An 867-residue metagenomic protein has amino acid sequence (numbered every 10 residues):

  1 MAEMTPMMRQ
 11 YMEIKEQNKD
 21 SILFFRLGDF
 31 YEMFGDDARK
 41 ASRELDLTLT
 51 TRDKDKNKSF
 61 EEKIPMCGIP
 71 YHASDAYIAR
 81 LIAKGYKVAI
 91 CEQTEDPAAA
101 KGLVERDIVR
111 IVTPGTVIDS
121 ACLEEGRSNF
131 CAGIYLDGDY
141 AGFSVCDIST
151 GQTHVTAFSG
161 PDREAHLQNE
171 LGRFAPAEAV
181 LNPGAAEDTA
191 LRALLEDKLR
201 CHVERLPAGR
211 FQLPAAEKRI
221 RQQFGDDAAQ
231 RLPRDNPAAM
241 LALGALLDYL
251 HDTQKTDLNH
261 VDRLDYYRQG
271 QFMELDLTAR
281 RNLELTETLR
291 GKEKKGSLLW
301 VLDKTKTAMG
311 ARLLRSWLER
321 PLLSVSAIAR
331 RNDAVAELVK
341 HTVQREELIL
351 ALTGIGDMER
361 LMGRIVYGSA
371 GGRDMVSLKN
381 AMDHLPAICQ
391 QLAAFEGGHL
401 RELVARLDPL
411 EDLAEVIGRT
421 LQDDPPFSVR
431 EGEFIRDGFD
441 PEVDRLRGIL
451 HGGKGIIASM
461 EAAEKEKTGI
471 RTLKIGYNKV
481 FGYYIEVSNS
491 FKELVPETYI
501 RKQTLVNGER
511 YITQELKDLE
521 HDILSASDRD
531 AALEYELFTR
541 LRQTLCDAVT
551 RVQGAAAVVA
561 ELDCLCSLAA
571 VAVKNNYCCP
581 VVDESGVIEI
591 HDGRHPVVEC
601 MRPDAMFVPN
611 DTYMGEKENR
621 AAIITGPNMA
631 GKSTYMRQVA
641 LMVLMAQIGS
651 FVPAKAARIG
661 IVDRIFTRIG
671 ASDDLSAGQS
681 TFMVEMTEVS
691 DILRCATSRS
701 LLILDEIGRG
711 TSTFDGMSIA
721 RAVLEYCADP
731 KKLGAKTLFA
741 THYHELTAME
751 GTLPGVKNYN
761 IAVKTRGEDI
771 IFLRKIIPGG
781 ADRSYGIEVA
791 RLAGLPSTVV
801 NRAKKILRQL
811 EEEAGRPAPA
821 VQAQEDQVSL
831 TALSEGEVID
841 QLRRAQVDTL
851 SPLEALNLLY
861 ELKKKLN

Functional and structural regions predicted by a protein language model:
M1-E337, E346, T353, D357-V366 (+2 more regions): Charged catalytic and DNA/RNA-contacting regions of genome-maintenance and nucleic-acid-processing enzymes
G35-A38, N236, M240, K306-T307 (+6 more regions): ATPase nucleotide-binding head domains, primarily ABC-like/P-loop NTPase cores
C91, P114-L123, D257, A393-H399 (+5 more regions): Active-site phosphate-binding and catalytic loops of NTP-dependent enzymes
L171, P176-G184, A190-A193, R205 (+3 more regions): Conserved catalytic alpha/beta cores of large enzymes that bind or transform nucleotide phosphates and polynucleotides
A208-R221, M273-L277, L285, L289 (+4 more regions): Amphipathic heptad-repeat alpha-helical coiled-coil/stalk segments that mediate oligomerization, filament/stalk
I328-R331, A351, I355, G453 (+4 more regions): Intracellular alpha-helical coupling/juxtamembrane segments of multi-pass membrane proteins
P441-H451, G455-S459, V828-E861: C-terminal accessory/binding modules appended to enzymatic or scaffolding proteins
